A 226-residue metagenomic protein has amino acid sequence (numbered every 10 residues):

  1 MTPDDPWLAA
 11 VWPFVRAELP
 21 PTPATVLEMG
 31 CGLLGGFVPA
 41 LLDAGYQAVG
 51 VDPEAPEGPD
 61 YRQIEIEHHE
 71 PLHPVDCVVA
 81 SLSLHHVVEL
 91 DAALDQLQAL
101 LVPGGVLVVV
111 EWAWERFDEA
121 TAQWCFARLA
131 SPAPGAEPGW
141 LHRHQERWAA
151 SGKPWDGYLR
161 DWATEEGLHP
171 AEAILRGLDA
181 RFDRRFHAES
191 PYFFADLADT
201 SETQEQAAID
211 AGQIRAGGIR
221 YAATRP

Functional and structural regions predicted by a protein language model:
D4-P23: Conserved alpha-helix/loop element of class I SAM-dependent methyltransferases that forms part of the SAM/SAH-binding
M29-H68: Class I SAM-dependent methyltransferase SAM/SAH-binding core
V79: A conserved beta-strand element that flanks and buttresses the S-adenosyl-L-methionine
L82-S83, E111: Short catalytic micro-motifs in class I SAM-dependent methyltransferases
A92-P103: A short glycine-rich, Lys/Arg-flanked "PGG" loop and its adjoining helix->strand segment in the class I
V108-H144: Conserved class I S-adenosyl-L-methionine
E137-T200: Substrate-binding/catalytic lobe of Class I Rossmann-like enzymes that use SAM or dcSAM, i.e., the mid-to-C-terminal
R181-P226: C-terminal lobe and adjacent flexible extensions of AdoMet/dcAdoMet transferase-like proteins
